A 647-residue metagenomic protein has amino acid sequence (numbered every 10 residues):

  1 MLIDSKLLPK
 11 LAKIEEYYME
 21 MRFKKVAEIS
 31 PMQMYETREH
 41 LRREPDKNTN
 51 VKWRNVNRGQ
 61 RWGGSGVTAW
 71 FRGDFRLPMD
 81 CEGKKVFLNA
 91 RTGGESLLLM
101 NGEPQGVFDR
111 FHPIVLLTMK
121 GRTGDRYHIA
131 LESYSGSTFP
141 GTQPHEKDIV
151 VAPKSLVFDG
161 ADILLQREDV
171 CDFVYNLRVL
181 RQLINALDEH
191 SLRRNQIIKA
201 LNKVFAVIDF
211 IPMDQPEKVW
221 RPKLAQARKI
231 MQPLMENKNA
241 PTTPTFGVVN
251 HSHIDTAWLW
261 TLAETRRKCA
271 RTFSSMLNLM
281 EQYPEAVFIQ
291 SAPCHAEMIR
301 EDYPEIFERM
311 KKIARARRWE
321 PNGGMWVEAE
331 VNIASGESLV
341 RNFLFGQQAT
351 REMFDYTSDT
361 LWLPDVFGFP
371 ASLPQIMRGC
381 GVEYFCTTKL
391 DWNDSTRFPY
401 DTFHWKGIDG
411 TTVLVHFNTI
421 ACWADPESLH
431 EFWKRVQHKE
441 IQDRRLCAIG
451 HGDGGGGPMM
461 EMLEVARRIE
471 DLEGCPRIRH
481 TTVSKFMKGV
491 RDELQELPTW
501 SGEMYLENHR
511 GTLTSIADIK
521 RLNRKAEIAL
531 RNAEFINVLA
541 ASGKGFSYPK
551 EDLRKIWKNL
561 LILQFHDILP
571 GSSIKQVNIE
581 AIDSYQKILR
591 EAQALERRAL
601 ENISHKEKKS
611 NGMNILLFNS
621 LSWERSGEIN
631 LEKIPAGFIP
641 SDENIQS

Functional and structural regions predicted by a protein language model:
L2-N48, R58, G93-E95, Q105 (+4 more regions): Catalytic-domain carbohydrate-binding cleft regions of carbohydrate-active enzymes
G59-M79: Short beta-strands within extracellular/lumenal beta-sheet-rich domains
T68-D74, K85-F87, R126-H128, G612-N614 (+1 more regions): Intrinsic-disorder/low-complexity, polar/charged segments enriched in Ser/Thr/Lys/Arg/Asp/Glu/Gln
M79, L117-R122: Short, flexible loop/turn segments at beta-strand junctions in immunoglobulin-like and fibronectin type III
E82-G83, S622-S626, G637-I639: A short beta-turn/strand-edge loop motif at beta-sheet boundaries
E82-M100, I129, I629: Aromatic-lined ligand-binding clefts that engage carbohydrates, nucleic acids, or primary amines
L99, P640-S641: A general beta-strand register signal
P104-R110: Short beta-strand segments within Ig-like beta-sandwich modules, predominantly Fibronectin type-III
